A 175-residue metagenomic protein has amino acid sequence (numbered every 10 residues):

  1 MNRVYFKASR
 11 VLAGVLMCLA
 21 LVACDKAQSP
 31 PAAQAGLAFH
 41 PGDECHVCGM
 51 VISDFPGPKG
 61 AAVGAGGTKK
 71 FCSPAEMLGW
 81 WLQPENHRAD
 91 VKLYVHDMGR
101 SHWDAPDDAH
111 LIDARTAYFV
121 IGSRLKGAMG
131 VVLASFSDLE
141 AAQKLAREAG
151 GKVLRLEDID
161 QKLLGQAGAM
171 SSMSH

Functional and structural regions predicted by a protein language model:
M1-V22: Sec-dependent bacterial lipoprotein signal peptides
C24-A27: Bacterial signal peptide processing site
S29-L37: Short, intrinsically disordered, charge-biased short linear motifs at domain edges
L37-K70, A75: Post-signal-peptide N-terminal segment of Sec-exported extracytoplasmic proteins
A75-N86: Short metal-binding segments enriched for Cys and/or His
W81, W103-A105, L163-A167: Short, charged, surface-exposed secondary-structure boundary motifs
V91-L156: Thiol/selenol-based redox catalytic cores and closely related redox-interacting motifs
G150-H175: N-terminal targeting pre-sequences for secretion and organelle import
